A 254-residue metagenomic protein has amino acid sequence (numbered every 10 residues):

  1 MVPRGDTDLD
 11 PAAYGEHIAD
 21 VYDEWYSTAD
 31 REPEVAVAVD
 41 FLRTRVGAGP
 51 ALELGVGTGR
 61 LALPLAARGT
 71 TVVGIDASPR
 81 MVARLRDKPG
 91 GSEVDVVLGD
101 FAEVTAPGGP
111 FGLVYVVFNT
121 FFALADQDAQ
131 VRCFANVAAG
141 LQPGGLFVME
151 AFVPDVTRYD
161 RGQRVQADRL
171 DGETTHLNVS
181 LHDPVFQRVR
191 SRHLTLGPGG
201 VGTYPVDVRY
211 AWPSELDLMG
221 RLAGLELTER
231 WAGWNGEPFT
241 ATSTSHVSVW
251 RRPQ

Functional and structural regions predicted by a protein language model:
M1-G47: Conserved class I S-adenosyl-L-methionine
A48-G57: Conserved class I S-adenosyl-L-methionine
G59-V104: Class I SAM-dependent methyltransferase SAM/SAH-binding core
T105-L113: A short acidic, Gly/Pro-enriched loop at the edge of an enzyme's catalytic core that lines a small-molecule cofactor
G112-D128: A short SAM/SAH-binding and catalytic strip from SAM-dependent methyltransferases
V131-P143: A short glycine-rich, Lys/Arg-flanked "PGG" loop and its adjoining helix->strand segment in the class I
V148-M219: SAM-dependent methyltransferase
A211-Q254: C-terminal lobe and adjacent flexible extensions of AdoMet/dcAdoMet transferase-like proteins
